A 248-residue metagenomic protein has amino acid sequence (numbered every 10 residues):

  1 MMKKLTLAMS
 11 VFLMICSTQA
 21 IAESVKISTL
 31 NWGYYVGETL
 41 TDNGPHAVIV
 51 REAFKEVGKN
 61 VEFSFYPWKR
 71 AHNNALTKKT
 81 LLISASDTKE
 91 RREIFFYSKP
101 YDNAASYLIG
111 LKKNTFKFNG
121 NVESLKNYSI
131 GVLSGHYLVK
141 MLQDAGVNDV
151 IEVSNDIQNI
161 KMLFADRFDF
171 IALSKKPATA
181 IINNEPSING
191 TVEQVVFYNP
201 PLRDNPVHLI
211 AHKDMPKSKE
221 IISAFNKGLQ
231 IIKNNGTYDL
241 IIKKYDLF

Functional and structural regions predicted by a protein language model:
I15-A22: Sec/Tat signal peptide C-region and signal peptidase I cleavage site
A22-D87, R92-I94, N235, K244-Y245: Extracytoplasmic small-molecule ligand-binding "clamshell" domains of the periplasmic binding protein/Venus flytrap
S24-E38, G120-G135: Short loop->beta-strand "edge-of-pocket" segments that line small-molecule binding or catalytic clefts across diverse
L30-N31, A104-S106, I188-N226, F248: Periplasmic-binding protein-like
A47-E56, N127, P206-I241: Extended ligand-binding regions for polar small-molecule ligands
N60-L125, G135, V196-L202: Acidic, polar ligand-binding/catalytic clefts
F65, K69-L81, F96, D144 (+1 more regions): Short helices/loops that flank or line small-molecule/ion binding pockets
Y137-V150, G190, A224-F248: Ligand-binding clefts/hinges and TM-proximal coupling segments of bilobed small-molecule sensing domains
